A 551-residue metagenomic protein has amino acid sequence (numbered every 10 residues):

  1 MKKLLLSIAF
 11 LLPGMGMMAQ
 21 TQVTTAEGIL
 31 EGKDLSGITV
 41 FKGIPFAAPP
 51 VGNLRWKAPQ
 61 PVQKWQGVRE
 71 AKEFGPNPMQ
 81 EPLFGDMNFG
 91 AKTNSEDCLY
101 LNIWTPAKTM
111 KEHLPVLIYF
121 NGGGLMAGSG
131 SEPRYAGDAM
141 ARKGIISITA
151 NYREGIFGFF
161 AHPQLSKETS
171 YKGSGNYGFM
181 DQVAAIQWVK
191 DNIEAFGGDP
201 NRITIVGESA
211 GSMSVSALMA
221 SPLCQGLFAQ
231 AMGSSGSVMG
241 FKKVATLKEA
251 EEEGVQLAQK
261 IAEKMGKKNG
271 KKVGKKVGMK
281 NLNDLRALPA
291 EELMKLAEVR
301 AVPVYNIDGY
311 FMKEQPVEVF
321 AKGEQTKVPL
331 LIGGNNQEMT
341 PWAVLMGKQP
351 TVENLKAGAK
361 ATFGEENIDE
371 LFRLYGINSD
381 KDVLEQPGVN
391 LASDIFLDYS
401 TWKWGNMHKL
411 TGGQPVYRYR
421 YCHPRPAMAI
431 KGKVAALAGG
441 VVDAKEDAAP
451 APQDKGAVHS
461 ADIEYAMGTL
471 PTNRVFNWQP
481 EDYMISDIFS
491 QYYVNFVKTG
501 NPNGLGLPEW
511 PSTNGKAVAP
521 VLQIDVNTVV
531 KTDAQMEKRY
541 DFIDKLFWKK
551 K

Functional and structural regions predicted by a protein language model:
M1-T21: Bacterial Sec-dependent N-terminal signal peptides
Q20-N176, P200, L470, F476-F489 (+4 more regions): Non-catalytic accessory segments of hydrolases
M87, Q187, D191, A217 (+3 more regions): Substrate-access "cap/lid" subdomains that shape and gate the entrance to catalytic or ligand-binding pockets
C98, Y171-E194, E249-Q256: Alpha/beta-hydrolase active-site loop
L125, G207-A217, M339: Glycine-rich nucleophile elbow surrounding the catalytic serine of serine-hydrolase chemistry
F196-E208: Alpha/beta-hydrolase fold nucleophile elbow
I205-V206, M232-S234: Short beta-strand immediately N-terminal to the catalytic nucleophile in serine-hydrolase-like folds
W402, N406-K551: Mobile gating loops/cap/lid regions near enzyme active sites that modulate substrate access
